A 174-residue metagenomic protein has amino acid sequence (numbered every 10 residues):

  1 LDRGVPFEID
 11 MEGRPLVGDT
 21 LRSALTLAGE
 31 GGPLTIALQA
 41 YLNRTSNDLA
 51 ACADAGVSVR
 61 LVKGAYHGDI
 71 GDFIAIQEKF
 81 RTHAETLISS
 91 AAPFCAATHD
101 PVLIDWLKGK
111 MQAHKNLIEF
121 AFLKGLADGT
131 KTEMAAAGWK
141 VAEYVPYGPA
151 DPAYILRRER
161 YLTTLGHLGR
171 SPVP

Functional and structural regions predicted by a protein language model:
L1-P174: Positively charged, amphipathic and often flexible ligand-engagement surfaces
